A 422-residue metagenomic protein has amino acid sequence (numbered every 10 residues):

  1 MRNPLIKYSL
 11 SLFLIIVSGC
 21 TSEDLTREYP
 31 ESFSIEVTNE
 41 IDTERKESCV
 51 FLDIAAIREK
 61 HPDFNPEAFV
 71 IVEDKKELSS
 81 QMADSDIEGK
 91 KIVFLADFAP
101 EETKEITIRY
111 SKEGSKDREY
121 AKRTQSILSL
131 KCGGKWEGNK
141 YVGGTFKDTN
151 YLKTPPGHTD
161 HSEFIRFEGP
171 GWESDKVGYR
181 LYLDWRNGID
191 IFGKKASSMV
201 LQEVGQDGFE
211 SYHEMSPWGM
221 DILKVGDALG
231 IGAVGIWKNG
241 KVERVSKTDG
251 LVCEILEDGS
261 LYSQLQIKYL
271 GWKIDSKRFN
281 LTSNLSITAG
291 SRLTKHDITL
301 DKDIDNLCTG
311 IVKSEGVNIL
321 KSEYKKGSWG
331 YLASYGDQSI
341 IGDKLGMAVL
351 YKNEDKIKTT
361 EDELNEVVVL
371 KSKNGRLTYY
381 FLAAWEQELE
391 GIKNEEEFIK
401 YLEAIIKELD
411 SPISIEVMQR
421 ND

Functional and structural regions predicted by a protein language model:
S18-G19: C-terminal motif of bacterial Sec signal peptides marking the signal peptidase cleavage site
D24-T145, N150-D160, F167: Alpha-mannosidase-like glycoside hydrolase catalytic domains involved in N-glycan trimming, generalizing to other
L25-E40, C308-K358: Polysaccharide-binding surfaces and accessory modules of carbohydrate-active proteins
F64-I92, K273-D275, E315-Y335, A348-D355: Solvent-exposed beta-strand/loop surfaces of large extracellular or lumenal domains
D84-P100, I108, A348-D422: Beta-strand-rich recognition/accessory modules
K112-R244: Solvent-exposed N-terminal domain segments of exported/luminal and surface proteins
E214-T288: Extended, loop-rich substrate-binding clefts of extracytoplasmic carbohydrate-active enzymes
L281, R292-E323: Acidic (Asp/Glu-rich), glycine- and aromatic
